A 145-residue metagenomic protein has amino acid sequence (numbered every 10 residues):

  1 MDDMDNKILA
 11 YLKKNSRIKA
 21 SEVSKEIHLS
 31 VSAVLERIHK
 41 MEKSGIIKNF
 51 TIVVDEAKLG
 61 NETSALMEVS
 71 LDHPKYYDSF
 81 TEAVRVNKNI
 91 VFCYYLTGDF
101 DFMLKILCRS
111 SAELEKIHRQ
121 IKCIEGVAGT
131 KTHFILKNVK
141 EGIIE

Functional and structural regions predicted by a protein language model:
M1-E145: A compositional/biophysical signature of low hydrophobicity enriched in polar/charged and small residues
